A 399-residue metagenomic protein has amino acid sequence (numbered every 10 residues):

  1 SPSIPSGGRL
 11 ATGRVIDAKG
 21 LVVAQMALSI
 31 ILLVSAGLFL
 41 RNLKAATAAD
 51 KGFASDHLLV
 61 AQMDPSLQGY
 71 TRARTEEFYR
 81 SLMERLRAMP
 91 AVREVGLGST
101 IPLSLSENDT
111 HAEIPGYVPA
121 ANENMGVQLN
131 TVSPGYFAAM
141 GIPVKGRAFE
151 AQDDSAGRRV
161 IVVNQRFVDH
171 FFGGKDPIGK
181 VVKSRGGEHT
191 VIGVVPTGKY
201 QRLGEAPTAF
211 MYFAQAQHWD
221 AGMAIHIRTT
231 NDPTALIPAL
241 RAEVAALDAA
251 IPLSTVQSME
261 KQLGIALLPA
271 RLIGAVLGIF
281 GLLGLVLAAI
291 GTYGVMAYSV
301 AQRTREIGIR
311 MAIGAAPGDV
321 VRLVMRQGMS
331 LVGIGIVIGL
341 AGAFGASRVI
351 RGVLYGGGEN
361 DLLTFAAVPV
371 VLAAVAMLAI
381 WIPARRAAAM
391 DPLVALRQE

Functional and structural regions predicted by a protein language model:
S1-G8, I290-L331, R386-R397: Intracellular coupling helices
S1-Y70, L354, L393-E399: Alpha-helical transmembrane segments of integral membrane proteins
S6-V22, H111, H218-W219, A242 (+4 more regions): Membrane-helix entry/capping segments
I30-L33, L285, A289, T364-P383: Hydrophobic alpha-helical transmembrane segments of polytopic membrane proteins
L43, L86, N164, L240 (+3 more regions): Residue-level signal for inorganic ion chemistry
E77-P269, A275-G278: Mid-to-C-terminal secondary-structure elements that act as membrane-proximal/extracytoplasmic interface segments
G146, N164, G314, G339 (+1 more regions): Conserved G/P- and acidic residue-centered "switch" motifs that form tight phosphate/ATP-binding loops in soluble
G284-L285, R305-R351, A367, V371 (+1 more regions): Transmembrane alpha-helical interface segments in multi-pass membrane proteins
